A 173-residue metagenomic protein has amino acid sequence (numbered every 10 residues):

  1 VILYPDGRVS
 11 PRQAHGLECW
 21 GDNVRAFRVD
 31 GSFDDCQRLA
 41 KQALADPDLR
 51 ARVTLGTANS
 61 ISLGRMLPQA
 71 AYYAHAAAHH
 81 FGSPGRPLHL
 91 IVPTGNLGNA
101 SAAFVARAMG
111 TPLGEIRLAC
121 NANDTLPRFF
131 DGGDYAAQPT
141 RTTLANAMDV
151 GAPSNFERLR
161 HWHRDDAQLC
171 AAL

Functional and structural regions predicted by a protein language model:
V1-L173: PLP-dependent amino-acid enzyme catalytic core
